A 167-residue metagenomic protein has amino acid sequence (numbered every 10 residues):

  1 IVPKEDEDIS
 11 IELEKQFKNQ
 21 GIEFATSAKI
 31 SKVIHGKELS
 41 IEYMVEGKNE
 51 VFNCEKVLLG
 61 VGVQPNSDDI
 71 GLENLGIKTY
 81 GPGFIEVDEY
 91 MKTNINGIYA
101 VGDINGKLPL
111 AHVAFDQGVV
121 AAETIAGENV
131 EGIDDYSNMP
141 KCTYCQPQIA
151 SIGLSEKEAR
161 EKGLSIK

Functional and structural regions predicted by a protein language model:
I1-K48, P109-F115, E123-E158: Rossmann-like dinucleotide-binding cores of NAD(P)H-dependent redox enzymes
I22, I77, L164: Short phosphate-binding/catalytic loops that engage adenosine nucleotides
E23-A25, F52, K167: General small-molecule cofactor/ligand-binding pocket signal
E38, I95, G163: Active-site lining segments that contact anionic ligands and/or coordinate catalytic metals
V51-E128: FAD-site-proximal beta/loop scaffold in flavoenzymes
R160-K167: Cytosolic Rossmann-like ligand/nucleotide-binding regulatory domains
